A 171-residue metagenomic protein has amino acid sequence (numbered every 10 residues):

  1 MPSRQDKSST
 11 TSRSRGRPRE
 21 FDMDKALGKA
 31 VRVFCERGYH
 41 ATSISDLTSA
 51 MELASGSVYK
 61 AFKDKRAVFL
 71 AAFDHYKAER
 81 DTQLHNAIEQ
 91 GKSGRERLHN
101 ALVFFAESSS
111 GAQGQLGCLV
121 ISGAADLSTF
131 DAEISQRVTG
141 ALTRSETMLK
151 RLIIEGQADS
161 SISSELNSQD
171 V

Functional and structural regions predicted by a protein language model:
M1-F21, E165-N167: N-terminal intrinsically disordered/low-complexity leader segments
P2, K25, K29, V33-A67 (+1 more regions): Helix-turn-helix
R4, L116-I121, S164-V171: Hydrophobic alpha-helical segments that form the core of small-molecule binding pockets and/or dimer interfaces
R19, V31, C35-R37, S45-D46 (+5 more regions): Recognition helices and adjacent regulatory flanks at domain boundaries
A71, H85-L116, S168-V171: Hydrophobic alpha-helical connector segments
A78-D81, E96-N100, A132-A158: Amphipathic alpha-helical packing segments from all-alpha helical-bundle domains
R97, A112-E133: Amphipathic alpha-helical segments used for helix-helix packing
